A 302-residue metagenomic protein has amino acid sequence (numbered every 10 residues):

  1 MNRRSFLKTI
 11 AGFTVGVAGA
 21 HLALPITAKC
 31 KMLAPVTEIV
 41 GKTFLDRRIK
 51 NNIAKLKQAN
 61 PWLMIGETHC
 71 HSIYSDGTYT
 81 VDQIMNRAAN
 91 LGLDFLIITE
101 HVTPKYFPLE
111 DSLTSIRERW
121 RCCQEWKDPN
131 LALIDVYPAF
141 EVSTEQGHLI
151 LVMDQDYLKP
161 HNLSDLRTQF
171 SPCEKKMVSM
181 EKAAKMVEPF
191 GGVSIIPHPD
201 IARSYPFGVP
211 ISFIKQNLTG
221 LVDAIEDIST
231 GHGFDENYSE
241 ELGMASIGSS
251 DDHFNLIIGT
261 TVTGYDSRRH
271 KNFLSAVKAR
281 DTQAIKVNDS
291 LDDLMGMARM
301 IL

Functional and structural regions predicted by a protein language model:
M1, L22-A54: C-terminal segment of N-terminal export signals and the immediately downstream linker at the start of the mature
S5-I26: N-terminal export signals
K42-F190, G220, E226-L242, S246-S249 (+1 more regions): A metal-dependent hydrolase metal-coordination microenvironment
E110-T114, V209-F213, T261-Y265: Short low-complexity, flexible loop/linker segments enriched in glycine and/or proline with clustered acidic
G147-L151, A202-N217: Distinct, well-ordered alpha-helical segments
V193-S194: Short beta-strand/loop segments at the ligand-binding rim of alpha/beta enzyme cores
P197-D200: Short, well-ordered beta-to-alpha junction loops that form the rim of enzyme active sites and present histidine/acidic
D252-L302: Binuclear metal-dependent phosphoesterase catalytic core
